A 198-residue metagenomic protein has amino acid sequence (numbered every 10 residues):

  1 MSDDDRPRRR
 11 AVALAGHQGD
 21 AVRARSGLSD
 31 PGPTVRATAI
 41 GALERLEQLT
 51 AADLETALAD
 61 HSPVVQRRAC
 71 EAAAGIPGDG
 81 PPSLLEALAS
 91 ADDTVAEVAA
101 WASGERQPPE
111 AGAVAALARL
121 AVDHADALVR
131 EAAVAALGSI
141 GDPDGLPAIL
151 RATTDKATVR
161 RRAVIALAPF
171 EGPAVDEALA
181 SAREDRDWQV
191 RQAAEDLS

Functional and structural regions predicted by a protein language model:
D3-Q18, S26, P33-Q48, D53-T56 (+9 more regions): Structural detector for internal amphipathic alpha-helices that build alpha-solenoid repeat scaffolds
G32, D187: Histidine/glycine-enriched, metal-chelating micro-motifs
